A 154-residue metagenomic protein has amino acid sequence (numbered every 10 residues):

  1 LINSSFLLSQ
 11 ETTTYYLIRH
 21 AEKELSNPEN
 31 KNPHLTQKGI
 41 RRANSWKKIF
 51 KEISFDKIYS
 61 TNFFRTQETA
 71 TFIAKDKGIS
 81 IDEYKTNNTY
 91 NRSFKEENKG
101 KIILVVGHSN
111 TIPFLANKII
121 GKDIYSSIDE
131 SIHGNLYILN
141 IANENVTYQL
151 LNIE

Functional and structural regions predicted by a protein language model:
L1-T12: Bacterial Sec-dependent N-terminal signal peptides
E11-E97, I112-L115, K122-L136, I141-E154: Active-site-proximal alpha-helix that buttresses catalytic centers in soluble enzyme cores
Y15, G100-V106: Residue-level preference for the first positions of well-ordered beta-strands
H108-N110: Short, loop-centered acidic/histidine patches that primarily coordinate divalent metals
